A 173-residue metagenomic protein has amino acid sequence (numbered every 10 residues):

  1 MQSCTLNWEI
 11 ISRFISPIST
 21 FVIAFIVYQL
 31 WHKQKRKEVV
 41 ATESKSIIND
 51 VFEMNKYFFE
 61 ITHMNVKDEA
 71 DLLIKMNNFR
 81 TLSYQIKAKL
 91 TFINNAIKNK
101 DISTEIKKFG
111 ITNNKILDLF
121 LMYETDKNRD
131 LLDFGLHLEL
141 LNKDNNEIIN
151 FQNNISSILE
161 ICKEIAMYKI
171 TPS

Functional and structural regions predicted by a protein language model:
M1-Q34: Membrane-embedded hydrophobic alpha-helical segments
L6, K35, V39-T42, A70-I74 (+3 more regions): A structural signal for alpha-helical segments
I10, V39, N78: Short acidic-hydrophobic sequence patches enriched in Asp/Glu that either
A24-V27, D50-E53, Y57, L82-K89: Amphipathic, well-ordered alpha-helical segments in soluble domains
H32-K75: Amphipathic, membrane-active segments
N78-S173: An amphipathic alpha-helical interaction surface
